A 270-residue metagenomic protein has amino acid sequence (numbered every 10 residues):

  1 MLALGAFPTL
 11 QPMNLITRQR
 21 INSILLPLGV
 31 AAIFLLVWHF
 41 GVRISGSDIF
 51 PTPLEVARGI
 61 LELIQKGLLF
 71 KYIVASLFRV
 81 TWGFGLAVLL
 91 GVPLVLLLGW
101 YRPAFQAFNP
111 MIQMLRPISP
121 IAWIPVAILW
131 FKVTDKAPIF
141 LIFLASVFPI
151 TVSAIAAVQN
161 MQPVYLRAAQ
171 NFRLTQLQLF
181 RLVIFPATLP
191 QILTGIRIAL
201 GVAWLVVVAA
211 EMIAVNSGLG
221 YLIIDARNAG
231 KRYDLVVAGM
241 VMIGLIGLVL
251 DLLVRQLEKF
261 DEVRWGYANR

Functional and structural regions predicted by a protein language model:
M1-A32, L252-R270: Transmembrane alpha-helical segments of polytopic membrane transport and secretion proteins
N14-R18, I44-G85, D225: Periplasmic/extracellular loop-to-transmembrane helix junction in inner-membrane transport proteins
W82-I112: Transmembrane-helix boundary motif in ABC transporter permease subunits
R102, Q159, P190, T194 (+1 more regions): C-terminal transmembrane helix and the adjacent membrane-cytosol boundary/short C-terminal tail of inner/organellar
Q113-P149, A156-A157: Generic hydrophobic transmembrane alpha-helix motif, especially the helices
I128-L129, V158, L205-I243, E262-R270: Glycine-rich helix-loop "coupling/hinge" segments at transmembrane-helix boundaries in multipass transporters
F140, L144, Q176-A210, V254: Transmembrane alpha-helices
V158-V164, A168-T188, A229: Short helix-to-coil transition segments within interhelical loops that connect adjacent transmembrane helices
